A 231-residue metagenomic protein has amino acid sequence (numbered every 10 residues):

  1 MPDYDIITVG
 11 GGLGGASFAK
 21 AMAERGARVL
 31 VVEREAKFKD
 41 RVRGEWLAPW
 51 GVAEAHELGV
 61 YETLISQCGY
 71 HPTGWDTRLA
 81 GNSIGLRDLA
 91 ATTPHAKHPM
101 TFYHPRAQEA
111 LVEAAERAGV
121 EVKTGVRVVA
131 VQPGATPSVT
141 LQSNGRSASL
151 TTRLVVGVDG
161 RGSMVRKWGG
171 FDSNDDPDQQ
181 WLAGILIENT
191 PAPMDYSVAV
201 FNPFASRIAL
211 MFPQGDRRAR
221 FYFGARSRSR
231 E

Functional and structural regions predicted by a protein language model:
M1-G12: Beta1/beta-strand and adjacent pyrophosphate-binding region of the FAD-binding site in flavoprotein oxidoreductases
P2-Y4, G145-L154: Core beta-strand elements of the Rossmann-like FAD/NAD(P) dinucleotide-binding domain in flavoenzyme oxidoreductases
G15: N-terminal Rossmann-fold NAD(P) dinucleotide-binding loop
A23-R43: Glycine-rich FAD pyrophosphate-binding loop
A48-A110: Active-site-adjacent segment of FAD-dependent monooxygenases/related oxidoreductases
E116-V128: A conserved beta-strand/loop element that lines the FAD pocket in flavoprotein oxidoreductases
A130, T136-T140, R146-A148, V158-E231: Conserved FAD-binding catalytic core of PHBH/FMO-like flavoproteins
